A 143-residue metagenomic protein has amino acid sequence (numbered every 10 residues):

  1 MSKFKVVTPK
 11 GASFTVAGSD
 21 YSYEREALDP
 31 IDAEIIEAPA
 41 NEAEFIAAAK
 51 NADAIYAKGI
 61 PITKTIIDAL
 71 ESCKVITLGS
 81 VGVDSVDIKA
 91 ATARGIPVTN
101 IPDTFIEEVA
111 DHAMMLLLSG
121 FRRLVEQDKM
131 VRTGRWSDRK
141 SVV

Functional and structural regions predicted by a protein language model:
M1-A52: N-terminal glycine-/charge-rich "phosphate-binding" loop or analogous flexible N-terminal tail
A12-S13, S80-V83, D103-I106: Short, acidic/turn-prone active-site loops that include or flank metal/cofactor- and phosphate-binding residues
E34-A40, A57-G59, V131-S141: Short gly/ser/thr-rich secondary-structure transition/capping motifs
A43-F45, P61-I66: Short acidic active-site motifs
A52, L70-C73: An anion/phosphate-binding loop that grips the pyrophosphate of nucleotide cofactors and donors
D84-I96: Rossmann-fold NAD(P)-binding glycine/threonine-rich loop
R94-I96, P102-V143: Phosphate-binding beta-alpha-beta segment of Rossmann-like dinucleotide-binding domains, i.e., the NAD(P)
